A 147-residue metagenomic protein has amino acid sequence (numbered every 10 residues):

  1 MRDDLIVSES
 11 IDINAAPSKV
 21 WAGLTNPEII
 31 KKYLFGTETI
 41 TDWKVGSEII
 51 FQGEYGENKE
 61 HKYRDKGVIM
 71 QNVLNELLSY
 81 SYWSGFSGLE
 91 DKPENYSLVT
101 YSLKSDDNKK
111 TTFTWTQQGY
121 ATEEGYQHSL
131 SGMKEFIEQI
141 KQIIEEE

Functional and structural regions predicted by a protein language model:
M1-I40, V45: Hydrophobic ligand-binding cavity/cleft-lining segments
D4-S10, E48, R64, L77 (+2 more regions): Intrinsic-disorder/low-complexity, polar/charged segments enriched in Ser/Thr/Lys/Arg/Asp/Glu/Gln
D12-N14, Q52, K104, T116-Y120: Solvent-exposed residues in well-ordered beta-strands and their adjoining turns, especially edge/terminal strands
V20-W21, I30, I49-F51, I69 (+4 more regions): Hydrophobic pocket/interface hotspot
F35, E54, W83, T116: Surface loops and adjacent helix of pleckstrin homology
T37-F51, N58-H61: A solvent-exposed, acidic/Ser-Thr-rich amphipathic alpha-helical stretch
T39, K59-N108, Q118: Hydrophobic-ligand binding "helix-grip"
T112, Q118-E147: A conserved amphipathic terminal alpha-helix motif
